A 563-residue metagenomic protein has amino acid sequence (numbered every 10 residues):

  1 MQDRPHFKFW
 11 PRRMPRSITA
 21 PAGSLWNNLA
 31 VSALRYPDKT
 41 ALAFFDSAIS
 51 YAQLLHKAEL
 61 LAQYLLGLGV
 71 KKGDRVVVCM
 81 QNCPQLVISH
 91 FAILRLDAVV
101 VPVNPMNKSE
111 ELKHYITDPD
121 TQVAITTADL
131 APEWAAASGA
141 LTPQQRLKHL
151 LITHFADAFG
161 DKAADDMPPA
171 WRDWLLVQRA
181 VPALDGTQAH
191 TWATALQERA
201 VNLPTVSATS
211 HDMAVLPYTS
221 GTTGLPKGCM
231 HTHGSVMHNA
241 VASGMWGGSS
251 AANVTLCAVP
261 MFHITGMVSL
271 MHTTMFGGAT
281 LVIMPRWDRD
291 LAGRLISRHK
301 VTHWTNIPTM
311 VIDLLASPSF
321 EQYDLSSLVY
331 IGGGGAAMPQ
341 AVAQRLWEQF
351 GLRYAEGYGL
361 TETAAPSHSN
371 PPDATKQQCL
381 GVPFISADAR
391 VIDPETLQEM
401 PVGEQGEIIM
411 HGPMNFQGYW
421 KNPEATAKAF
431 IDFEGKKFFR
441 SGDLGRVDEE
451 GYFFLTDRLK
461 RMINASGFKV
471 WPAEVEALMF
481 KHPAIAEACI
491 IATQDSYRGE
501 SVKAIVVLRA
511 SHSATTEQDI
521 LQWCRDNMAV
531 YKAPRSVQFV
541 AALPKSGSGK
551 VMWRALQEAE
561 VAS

Functional and structural regions predicted by a protein language model:
T19-P21, A30, D38-C83, V87-F91 (+2 more regions): Conserved AMP-binding/adenylate-forming core of the ANL superfamily
S50-A52, A214-H238, N370: Conserved AMP-binding A3 loop
G67-L68, R95-T194, A510: Structural core segment of the AMP-binding/adenylate-forming
N107, K113, T126-D129, W304 (+7 more regions): AMP-binding/adenylate-forming catalytic core of the ANL superfamily
P169, V301-N306, L315-K376, D388: Gly/Ser/Thr-rich phosphate-binding loop
P169-Y218, L225, G248-V254: Conserved pre-ATP/AMP-binding loop-to-beta segment of ANL
M237-V254, F262-H303, V311, S317: Conserved AMP-binding/adenylation subdomain of ANL enzymes
V382-S386, Q398-F430, V470: Conserved ATP/PPi-binding loop(s) of AMP-dependent carboxylate-activating enzymes
